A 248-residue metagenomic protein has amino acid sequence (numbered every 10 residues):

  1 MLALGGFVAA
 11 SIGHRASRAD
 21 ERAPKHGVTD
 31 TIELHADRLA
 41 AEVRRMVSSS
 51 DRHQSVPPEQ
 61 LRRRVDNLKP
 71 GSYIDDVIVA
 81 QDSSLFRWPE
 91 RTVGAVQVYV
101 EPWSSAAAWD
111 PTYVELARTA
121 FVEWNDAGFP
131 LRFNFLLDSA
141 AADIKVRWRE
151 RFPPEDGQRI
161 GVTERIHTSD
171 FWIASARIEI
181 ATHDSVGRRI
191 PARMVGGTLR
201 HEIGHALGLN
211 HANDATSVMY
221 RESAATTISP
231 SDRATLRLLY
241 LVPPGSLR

Functional and structural regions predicted by a protein language model:
M1-L34, E164-M194, N210-R248: Metalloprotease/metallohydrolase-associated module, dominated by Zn2+-dependent proteases
L4-A108, S169: Disordered inhibitory propeptide/activation segment of secreted metzincin zinc metalloprotease zymogens, centered on
E90-G94, A140, W172-A174, N213: A short, polar/charged loop/turn motif at coil->beta-strand junctions and beta-hairpin connectors
V100-P102, W148, A181-T182, R221: Pocket-edge structural micro-motifs
S104, E150-F152, A224: Short, internal active-site loops enriched in acidic
A108-W109, I228: Secondary-structure boundary/capping motif
Y113-E202, A206: Metzincin-family zinc-dependent endopeptidase catalytic domain
